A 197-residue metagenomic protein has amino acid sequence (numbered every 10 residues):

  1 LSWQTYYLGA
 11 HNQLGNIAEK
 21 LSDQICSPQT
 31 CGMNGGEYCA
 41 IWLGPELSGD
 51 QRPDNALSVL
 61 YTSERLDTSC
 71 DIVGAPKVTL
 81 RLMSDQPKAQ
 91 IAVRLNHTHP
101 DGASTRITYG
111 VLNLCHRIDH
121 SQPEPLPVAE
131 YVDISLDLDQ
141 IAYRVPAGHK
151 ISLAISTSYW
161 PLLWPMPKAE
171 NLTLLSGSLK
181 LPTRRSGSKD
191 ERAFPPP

Functional and structural regions predicted by a protein language model:
L1-P197: C-terminal, loop-rich substrate-recognition/catalytic regions characterized by aromatic stacking residues
